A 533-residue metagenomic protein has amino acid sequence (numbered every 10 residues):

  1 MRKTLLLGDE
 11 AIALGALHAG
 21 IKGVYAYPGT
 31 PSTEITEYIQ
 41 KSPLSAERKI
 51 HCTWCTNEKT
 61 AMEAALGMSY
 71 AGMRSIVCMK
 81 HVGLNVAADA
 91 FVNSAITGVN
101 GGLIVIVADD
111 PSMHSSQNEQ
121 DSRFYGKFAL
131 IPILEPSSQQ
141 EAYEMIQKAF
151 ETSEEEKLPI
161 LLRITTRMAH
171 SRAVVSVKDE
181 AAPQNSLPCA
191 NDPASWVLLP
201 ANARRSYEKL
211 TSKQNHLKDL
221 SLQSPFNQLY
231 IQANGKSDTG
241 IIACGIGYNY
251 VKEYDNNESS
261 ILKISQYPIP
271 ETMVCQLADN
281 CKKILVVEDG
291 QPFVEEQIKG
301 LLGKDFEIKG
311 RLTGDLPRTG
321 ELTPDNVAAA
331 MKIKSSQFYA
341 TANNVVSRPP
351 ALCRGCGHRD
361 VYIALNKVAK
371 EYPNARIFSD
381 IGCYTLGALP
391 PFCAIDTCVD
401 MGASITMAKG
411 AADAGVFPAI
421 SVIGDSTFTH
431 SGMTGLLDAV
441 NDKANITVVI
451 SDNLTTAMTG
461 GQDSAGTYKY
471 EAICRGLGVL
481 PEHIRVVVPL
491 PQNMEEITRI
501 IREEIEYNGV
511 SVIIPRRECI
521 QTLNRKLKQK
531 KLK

Functional and structural regions predicted by a protein language model:
M1-D9, A19, P136-L352, G357-H358 (+2 more regions): Flexible, low-complexity linker and terminal segments
L6-Q40: N-terminal glycine-rich anion-binding loops that anchor highly charged ligand groups
G23, T33-Q120, F124-E154, R376-A457: Thiamine diphosphate
P31-E34, T60-M62, L84-V86, S112-H114 (+12 more regions): Flexible loop/turn segments at secondary-structure boundaries
Q40-S45, V251-I261, A472-L480: Short helix-loop-beta junction
R48, V99, A129, D255-N257 (+4 more regions): Short, structured coil segments at secondary-structure junctions
E180-C189, D396-A403, S464-R475: Acidic, Ser/Thr-rich peripheral helices and adjacent loops at domain boundaries
Y248, A342-L352, C356-G357, Y362-V368 (+2 more regions): Intrinsically disordered, low-complexity segments enriched in small residues
